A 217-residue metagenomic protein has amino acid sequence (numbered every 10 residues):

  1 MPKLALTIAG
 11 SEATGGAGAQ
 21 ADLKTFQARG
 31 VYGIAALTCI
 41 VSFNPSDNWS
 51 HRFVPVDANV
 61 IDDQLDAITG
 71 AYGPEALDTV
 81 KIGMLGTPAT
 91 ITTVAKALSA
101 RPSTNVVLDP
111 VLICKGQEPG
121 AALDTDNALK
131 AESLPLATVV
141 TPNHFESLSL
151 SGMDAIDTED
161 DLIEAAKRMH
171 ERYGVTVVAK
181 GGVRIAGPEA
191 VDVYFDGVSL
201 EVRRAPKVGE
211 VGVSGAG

Functional and structural regions predicted by a protein language model:
M1-T7, A19, L23-Q117: Conserved N-terminal subdomain of the carbohydrate kinase-like
M1-T7, V198-G209: Glycine/charged-rich beta-loop-alpha catalytic/anionic-binding loops adjacent to active sites
A13-G16, K207-G217: Short glycine/threonine-rich catalytic loop with a Thr-x-Gly-x-Asp
T14, M84-I91, Q117-D126, A155-L162: Active-site glycine- and acidic-residue-rich loops that bind and position anionic ligands or nucleotide-like cofactors
C39-V41, G86, L112-C114, E146 (+2 more regions): Glycine-rich beta-alpha junction loops
N48-P55, E118-D124, G152-D157, G209: Short glycine-enriched, charge-decorated loop/helix-capping segments at active-site entrances that position
L123-L200: Conserved phosphate/ATP/ADP-binding segment of small-molecule kinases
